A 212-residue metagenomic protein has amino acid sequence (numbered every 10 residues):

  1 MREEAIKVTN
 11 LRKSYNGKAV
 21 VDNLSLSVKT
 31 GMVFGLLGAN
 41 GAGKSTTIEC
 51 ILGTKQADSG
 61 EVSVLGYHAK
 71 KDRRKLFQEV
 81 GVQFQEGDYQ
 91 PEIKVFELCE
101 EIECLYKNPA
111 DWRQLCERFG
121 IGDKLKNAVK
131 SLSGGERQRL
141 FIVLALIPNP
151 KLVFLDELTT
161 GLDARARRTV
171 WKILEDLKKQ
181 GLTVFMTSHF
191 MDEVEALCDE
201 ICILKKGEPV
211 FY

Functional and structural regions predicted by a protein language model:
M1-R12: ABC-family P-loop ATPase nucleotide-binding domain
K13-M186, M191-K205, F211: ABC transporter nucleotide-binding domains
